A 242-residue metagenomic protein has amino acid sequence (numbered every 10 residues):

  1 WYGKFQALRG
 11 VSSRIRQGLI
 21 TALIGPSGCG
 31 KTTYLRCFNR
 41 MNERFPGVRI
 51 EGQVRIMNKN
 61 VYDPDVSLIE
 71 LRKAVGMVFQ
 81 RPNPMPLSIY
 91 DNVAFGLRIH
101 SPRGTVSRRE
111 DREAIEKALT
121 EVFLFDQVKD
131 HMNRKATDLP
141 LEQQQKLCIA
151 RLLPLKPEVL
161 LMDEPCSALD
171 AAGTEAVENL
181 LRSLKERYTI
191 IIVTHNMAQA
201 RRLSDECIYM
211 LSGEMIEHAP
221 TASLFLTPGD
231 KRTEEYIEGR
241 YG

Functional and structural regions predicted by a protein language model:
I24-P26: The feature captures the beta-strand-to-loop junction immediately N-terminal to the Walker
Q53-E70, N133, L224: ABC ATPase NBD Q-loop/coupling interface
Q53-N60, R108-D130: Conserved ABC ATPase "signature" region
R134-L139, Q143: Conserved ABC ATPase signature
L160-D163: Catalytic Walker B motif of ABC-type/P-loop ATPase nucleotide-binding domains
A171-G173: Helix N-cap at the start of a conserved alpha-helix in ABC-type nucleotide-binding domains
H218-A219: ABC ATPase "signature
